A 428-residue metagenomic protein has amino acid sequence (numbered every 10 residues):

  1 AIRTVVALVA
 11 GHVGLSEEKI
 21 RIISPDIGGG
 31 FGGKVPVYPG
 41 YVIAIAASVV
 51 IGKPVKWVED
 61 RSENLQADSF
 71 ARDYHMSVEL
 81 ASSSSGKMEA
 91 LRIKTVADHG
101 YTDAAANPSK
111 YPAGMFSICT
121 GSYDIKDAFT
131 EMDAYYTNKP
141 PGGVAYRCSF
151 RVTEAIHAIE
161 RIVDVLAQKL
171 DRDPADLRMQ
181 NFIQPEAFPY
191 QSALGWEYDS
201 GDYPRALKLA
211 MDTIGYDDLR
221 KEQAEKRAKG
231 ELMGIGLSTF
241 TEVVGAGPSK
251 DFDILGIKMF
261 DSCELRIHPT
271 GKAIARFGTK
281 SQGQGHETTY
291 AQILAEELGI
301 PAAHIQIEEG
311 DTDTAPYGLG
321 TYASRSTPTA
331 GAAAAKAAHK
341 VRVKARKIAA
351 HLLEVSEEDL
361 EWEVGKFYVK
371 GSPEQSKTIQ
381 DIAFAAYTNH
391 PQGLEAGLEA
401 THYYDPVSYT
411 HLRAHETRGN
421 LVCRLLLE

Functional and structural regions predicted by a protein language model:
A1-V13, Q184-K272: Helix-loop-helix junctions that connect adjacent transmembrane helices in secondary transporters/permeases, recognized
L15-D68, D103, Y111-S117, T289 (+1 more regions): Active-site rim segments in enzyme catalytic domains, especially the processed small/beta chain of N-terminal
E18-P25, K53-S62, E89-K94, I125 (+5 more regions): Beta-strand segments within the central parallel beta-sheet cores of soluble alpha/beta enzyme folds
F31-S84, G143-K169, Y190-Y216, G318-L352 (+1 more regions): Glycine-rich and small/hydrophobic secondary-structure elements
D73-R161, F252-F260, P328, T388-E395: Glycine-rich loop/linker segments at domain edges
I254, K258-I307, D313: Catalytic phosphate/nucleotide-handling subdomain of diverse soluble enzymes
E357, K366, G371-L412: Internal maturation/activation junctions in enzymes
T410-T417, L421: Conserved small/polar residues in nucleotide/adenosyl-binding loops
